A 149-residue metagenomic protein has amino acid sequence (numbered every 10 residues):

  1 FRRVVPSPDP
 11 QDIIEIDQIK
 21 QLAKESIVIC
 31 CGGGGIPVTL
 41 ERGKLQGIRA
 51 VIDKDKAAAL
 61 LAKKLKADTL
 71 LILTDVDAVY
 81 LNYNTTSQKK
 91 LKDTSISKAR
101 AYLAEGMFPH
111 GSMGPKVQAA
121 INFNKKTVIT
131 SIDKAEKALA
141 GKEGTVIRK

Functional and structural regions predicted by a protein language model:
F1-K149: C-terminal catalytic "cap/lid" subdomain
